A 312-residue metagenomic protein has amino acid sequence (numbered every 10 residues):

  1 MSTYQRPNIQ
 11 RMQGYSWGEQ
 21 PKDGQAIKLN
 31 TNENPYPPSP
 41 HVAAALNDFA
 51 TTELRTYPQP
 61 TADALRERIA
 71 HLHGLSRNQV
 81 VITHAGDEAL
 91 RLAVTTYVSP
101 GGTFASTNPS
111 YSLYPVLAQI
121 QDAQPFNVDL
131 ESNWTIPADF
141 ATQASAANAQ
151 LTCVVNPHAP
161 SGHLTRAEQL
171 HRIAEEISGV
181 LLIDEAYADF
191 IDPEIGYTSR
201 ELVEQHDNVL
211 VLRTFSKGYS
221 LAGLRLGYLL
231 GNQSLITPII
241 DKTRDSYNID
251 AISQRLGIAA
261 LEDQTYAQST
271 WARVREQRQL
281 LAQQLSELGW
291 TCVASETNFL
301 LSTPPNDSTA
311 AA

Functional and structural regions predicted by a protein language model:
M1-T56, N148: N-terminal "arm"/small-domain region of PLP-dependent enzymes with the aminotransferase-like
D63-T103, Q121: Phosphate-binding glycine-rich loop
T96-V154: PLP-dependent aminotransferase-like
G102, A123, I177-V180, D184-E185 (+1 more regions): A short helix->loop->beta-strand "cap" motif at the edges of active sites that frequently abuts
S132-I191: Active-site phosphate-binding strand-loop segment of PLP-dependent enzymes
N208-S286, W290-V293: PLP-dependent aminotransferase class I/II
Q279, S286-T291, F299-A312: Conserved C-terminal alpha-helix-loop-beta "cap" of PLP-dependent enzymes that closes/shapes the active-site mouth
